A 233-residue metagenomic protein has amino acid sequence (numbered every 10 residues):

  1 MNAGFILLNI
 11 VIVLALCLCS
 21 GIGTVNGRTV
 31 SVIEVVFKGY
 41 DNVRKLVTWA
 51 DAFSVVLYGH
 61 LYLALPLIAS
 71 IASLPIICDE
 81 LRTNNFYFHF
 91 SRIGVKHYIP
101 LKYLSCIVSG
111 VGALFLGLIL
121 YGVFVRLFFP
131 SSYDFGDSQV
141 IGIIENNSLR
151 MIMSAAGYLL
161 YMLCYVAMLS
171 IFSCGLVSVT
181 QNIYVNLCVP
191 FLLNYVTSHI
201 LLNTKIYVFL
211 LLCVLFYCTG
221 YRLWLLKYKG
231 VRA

Functional and structural regions predicted by a protein language model:
M1-N2: N-terminal Sec/SRP start-transfer signal
L7-I12, N182-T197, L212: Central hydrophobic cores of alpha-helical transmembrane segments in multi-pass integral membrane proteins
I12-P75, Y103-S178: Secretory targeting signals
G21-G23, H199-L202: Juxtamembrane "helix-exit" motif on the non-cytosolic side of transmembrane helices
I76-S109: Helix-loop-helix units of permease transmembrane domains in multi-pass membrane transporters, especially ABC
G94-K96, P100, N182-N186, I206: Membrane-helix interface segments
L202-L212: Membrane-interface transmembrane-helix boundary segments in multi-pass integral membrane proteins
L211-A233: Junction motif at the cytosolic side of a transmembrane helix
